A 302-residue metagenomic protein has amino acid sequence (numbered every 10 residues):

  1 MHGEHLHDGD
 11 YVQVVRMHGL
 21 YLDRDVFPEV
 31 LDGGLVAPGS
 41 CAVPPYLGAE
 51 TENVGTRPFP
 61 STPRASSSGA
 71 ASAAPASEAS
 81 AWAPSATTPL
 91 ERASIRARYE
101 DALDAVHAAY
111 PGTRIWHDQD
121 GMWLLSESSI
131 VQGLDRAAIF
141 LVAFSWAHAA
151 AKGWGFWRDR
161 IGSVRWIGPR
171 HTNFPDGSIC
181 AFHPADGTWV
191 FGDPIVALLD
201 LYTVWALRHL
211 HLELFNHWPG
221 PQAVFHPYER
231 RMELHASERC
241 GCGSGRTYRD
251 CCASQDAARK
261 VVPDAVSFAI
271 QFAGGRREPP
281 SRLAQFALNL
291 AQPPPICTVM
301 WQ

Functional and structural regions predicted by a protein language model:
G3, E100, D104-D186, P194: Compact alpha/beta protein-protein interaction domains typified by the UBC
D10-A73, S77-E78: N-terminal intrinsically disordered, low-complexity tails
G48-F140: Hydrophobic, helix-prone linear segments
E78, W82-P84, P89, G155-Q222 (+1 more regions): Glycine-centered motif in EGF-like
V224-H235: Short, flexible, mixed-charge glycine/proline-rich loop motifs that serve as phosphate/nucleic-acid-contacting
E233-R249, A253: Short Cys/His-rich zinc-binding micro-motifs
C240, A253-A265: Short Cys/His-rich micro-motifs in 6-15 aa windows
A269-Q302: Long, charge-rich boundary regions
